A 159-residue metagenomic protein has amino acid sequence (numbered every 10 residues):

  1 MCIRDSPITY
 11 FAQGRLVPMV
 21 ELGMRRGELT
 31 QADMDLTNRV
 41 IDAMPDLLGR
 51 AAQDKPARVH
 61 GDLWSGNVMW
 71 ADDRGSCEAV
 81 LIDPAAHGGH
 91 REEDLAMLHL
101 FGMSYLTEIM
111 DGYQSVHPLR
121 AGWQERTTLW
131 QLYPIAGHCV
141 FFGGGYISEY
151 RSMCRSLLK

Functional and structural regions predicted by a protein language model:
R4-H60, A71-R74: An alpha-helical support segment within catalytic cores of ATP-dependent transferases
P7-A12, E21, D54-R58, S65 (+3 more regions): Active-site Asp-x-Gly
L36, Q131, E149: Charged catalytic carboxylate motif
R39, A43, E108, G112 (+1 more regions): Alpha-helical elements of Rossmann-like donor-binding domains used by nucleotide-donor carbohydrate transfer enzymes
A43, Y133-P134: A short structural micro-motif
G144-K159: Short, basic/aromatic-enriched C-terminal tail that caps enzymatic domains
